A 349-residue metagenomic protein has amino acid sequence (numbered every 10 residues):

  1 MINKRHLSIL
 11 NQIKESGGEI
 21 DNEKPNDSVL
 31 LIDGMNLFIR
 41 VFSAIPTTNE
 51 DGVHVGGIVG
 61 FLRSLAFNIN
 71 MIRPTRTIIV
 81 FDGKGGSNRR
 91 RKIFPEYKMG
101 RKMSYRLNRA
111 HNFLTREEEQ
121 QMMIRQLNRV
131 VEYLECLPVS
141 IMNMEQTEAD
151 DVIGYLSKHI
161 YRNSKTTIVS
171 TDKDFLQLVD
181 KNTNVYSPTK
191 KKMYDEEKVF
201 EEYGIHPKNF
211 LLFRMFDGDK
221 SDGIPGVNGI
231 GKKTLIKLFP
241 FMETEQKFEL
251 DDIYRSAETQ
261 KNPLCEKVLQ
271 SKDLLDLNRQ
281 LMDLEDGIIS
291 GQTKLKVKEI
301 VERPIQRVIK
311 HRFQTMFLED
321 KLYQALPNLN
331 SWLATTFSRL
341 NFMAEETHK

Functional and structural regions predicted by a protein language model:
I2-P25, Q280-K349: Low-complexity, acidic/Ser/Thr- and charged residue-rich accessory regions of DNA metabolism proteins
I2-Q12, D21-T166, F175-M193, D283-L284 (+1 more regions): Noncatalytic, basic helical substrate-engagement surface that gates or grips nucleic-acid strands
M193-S221: A short, charged helix-loop
N209, D217-G291, F313-Q314, E319-N330 (+2 more regions): Accessory alpha-helical DNA-binding modules that contact the DNA backbone or grooves
